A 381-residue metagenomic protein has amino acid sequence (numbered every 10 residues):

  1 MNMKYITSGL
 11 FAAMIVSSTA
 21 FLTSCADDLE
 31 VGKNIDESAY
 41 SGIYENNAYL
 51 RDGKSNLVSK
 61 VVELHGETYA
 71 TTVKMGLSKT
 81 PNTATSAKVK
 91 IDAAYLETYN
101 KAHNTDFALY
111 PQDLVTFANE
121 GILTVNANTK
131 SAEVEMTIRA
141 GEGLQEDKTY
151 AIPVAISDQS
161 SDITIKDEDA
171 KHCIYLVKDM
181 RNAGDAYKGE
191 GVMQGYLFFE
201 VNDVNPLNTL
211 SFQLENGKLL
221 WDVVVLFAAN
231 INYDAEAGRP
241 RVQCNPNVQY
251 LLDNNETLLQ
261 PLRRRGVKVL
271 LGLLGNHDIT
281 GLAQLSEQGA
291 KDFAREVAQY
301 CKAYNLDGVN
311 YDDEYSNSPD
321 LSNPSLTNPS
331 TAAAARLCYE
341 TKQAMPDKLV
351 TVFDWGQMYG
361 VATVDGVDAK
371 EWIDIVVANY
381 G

Functional and structural regions predicted by a protein language model:
M1-F11: Bacterial N-terminal signal peptides that target proteins for export
F11-T19: Hydrophobic helical h-region of N-terminal Sec-dependent signal peptides in bacterial secretory/periplasmic proteins
V16, L123-N126, Q284, S325: Short N-terminal micro-motifs specific to bacterial/archaeal maturation and metal-cluster initiation sites
V16-S17, M136, N276: Short intrinsically disordered, low-complexity segments
A20-S24: C-terminal motif of bacterial Sec signal peptides marking the signal peptidase cleavage site
A26-K218: Acidic/polar, low-complexity intrinsically disordered N-terminal segments immediately downstream of a Sec signal
Y187-P206, K218-G381: Chitinase-like catalytic core of GlcNAc-active glycosidases
